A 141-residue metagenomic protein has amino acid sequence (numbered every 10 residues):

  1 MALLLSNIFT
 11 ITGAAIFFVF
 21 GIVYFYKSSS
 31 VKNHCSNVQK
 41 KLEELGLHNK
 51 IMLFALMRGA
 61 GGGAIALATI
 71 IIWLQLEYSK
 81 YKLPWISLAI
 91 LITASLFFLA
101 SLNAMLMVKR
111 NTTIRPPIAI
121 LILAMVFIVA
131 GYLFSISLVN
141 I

Functional and structural regions predicted by a protein language model:
L5-G21: Alpha-helical transmembrane segments
I16-K50, A55: Hydrophobic transmembrane helix segments
Q39-L76, S95: Core segments of alpha-helical transmembrane spans in multipass integral membrane proteins
T69-Y78, A100-M107: Membrane-helix exit/interface motif
I72-L96: Hydrophobic alpha-helical transmembrane segments and immediately flanking/interface helices in integral membrane
P84-A89, N111-L121: Non-cytosolic membrane-interface motifs at loop->transmembrane helix junctions
S87-M105, I122-G131: Hydrophobic alpha-helical membrane segments
V129-I141: Juxtamembrane boundary at the C-terminal end of a transmembrane helix
